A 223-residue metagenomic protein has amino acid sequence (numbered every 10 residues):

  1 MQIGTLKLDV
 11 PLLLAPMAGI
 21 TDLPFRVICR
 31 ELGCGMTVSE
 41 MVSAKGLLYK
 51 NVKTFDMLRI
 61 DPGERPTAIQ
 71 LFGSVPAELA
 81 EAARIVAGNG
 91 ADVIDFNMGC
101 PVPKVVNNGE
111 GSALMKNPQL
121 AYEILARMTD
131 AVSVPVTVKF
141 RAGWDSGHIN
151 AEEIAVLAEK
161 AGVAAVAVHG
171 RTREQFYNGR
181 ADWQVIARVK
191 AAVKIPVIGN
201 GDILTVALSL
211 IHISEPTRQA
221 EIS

Functional and structural regions predicted by a protein language model:
M1-L13, L47-A68, C100, K104-N108 (+3 more regions): N-terminal small/glycine-rich loop or linker at the start of catalytic domains across soluble metabolic enzymes
Q2, M17-D92: Glycine-rich, positively charged N-terminal anion/phosphate-binding segment
L12-A15, T37-S39, T67-L71, I94 (+3 more regions): Hydrophobic faces of well-ordered beta-strands that scaffold small-molecule active sites in alpha/beta enzyme cores
M17-G19, F72-S74, F140-S146, P196-A207 (+1 more regions): Glycine-rich beta-to-alpha transition loops that act as phosphate-gripper elements at the mouths of alpha/beta enzyme
T21, S39, T137, T172 (+1 more regions): Ser/Thr-centric signal marking residues that sit in or immediately flank functional binding/regulatory motifs
A80-I94, M98-E110, Q119-I195, L210: Alpha/beta enzyme core
I211-S223: Single conserved hydrophobic/aromatic residue that forms the stacking wall/gate of nucleotide- or nucleobase-binding
